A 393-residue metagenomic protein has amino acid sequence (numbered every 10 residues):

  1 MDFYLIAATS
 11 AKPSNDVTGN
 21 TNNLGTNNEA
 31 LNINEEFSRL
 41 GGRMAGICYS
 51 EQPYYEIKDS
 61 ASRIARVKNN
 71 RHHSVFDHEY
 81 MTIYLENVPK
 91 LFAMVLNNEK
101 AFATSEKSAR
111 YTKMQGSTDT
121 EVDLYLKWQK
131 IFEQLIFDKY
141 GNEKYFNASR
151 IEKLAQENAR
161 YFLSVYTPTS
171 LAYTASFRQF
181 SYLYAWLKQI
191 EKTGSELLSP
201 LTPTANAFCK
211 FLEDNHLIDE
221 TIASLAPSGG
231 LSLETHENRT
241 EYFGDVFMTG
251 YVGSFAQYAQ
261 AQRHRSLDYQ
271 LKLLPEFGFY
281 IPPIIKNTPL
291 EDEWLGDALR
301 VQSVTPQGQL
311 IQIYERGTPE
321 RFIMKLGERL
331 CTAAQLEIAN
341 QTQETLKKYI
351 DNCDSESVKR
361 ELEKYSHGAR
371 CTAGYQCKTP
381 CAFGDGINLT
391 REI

Functional and structural regions predicted by a protein language model:
M1-I393: A conserved ligand/cofactor-binding region detector
